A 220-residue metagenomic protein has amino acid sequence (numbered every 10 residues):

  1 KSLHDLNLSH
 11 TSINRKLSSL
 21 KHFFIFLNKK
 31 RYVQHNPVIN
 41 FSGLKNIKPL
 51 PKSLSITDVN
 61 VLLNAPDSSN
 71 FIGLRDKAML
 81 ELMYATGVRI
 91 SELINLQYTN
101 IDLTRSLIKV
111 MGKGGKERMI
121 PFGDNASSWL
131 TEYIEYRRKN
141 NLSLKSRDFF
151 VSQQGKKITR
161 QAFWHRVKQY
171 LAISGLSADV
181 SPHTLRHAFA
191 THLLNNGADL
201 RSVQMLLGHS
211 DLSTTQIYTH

Functional and structural regions predicted by a protein language model:
K1-H220: Conserved catalytic core of the tyrosine transesterase superfamily
